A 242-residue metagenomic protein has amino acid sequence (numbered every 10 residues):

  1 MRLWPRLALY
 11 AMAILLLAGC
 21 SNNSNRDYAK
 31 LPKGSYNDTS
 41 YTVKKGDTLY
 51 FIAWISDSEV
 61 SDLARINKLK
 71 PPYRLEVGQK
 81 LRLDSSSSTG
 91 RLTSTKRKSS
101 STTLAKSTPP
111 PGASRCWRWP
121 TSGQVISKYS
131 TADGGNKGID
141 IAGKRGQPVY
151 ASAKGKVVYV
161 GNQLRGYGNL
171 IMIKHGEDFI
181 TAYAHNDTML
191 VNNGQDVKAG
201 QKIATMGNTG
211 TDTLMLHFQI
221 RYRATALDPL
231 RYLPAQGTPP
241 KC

Functional and structural regions predicted by a protein language model:
M1-L9: Bacterial N-terminal signal peptides that target proteins for export
L16-G19: C-terminal motif of bacterial Sec signal peptides marking the signal peptidase cleavage site
S21-K45, F51-L92: Extracellular LysM carbohydrate-binding repeats and other cell-envelope/extracellular binding modules
V43, L69, G143, S152 (+2 more regions): Surface-exposed strand-loop junctions at beta-sheet edges and helix termini that form docking/interaction patches
L49, L81, I141, L170-I171 (+1 more regions): Short hydrophobic beta/alpha edge segments that flank linear recognition/processing sites
K68, V160, G176-G200: Short histidine-centered loop motifs in beta-beta connectors
E76-K80, S85-G168, L227-L230: Surface-exposed, glycine-biased beta-strand/turn segments
Q195-C242: Conserved, short, structured surface segments that act as functional micro-motifs
